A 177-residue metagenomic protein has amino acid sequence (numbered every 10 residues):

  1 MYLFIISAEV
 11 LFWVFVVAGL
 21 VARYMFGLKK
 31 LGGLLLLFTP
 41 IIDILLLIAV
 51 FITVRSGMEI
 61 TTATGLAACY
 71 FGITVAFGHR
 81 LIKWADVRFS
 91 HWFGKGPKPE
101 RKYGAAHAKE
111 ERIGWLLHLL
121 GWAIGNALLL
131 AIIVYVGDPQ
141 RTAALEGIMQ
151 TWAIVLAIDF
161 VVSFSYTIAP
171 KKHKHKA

Functional and structural regions predicted by a protein language model:
I5-F26: N-terminal signal-anchor/start-transfer transmembrane helix
F26-Y70: Long, highly hydrophobic alpha-helical transmembrane signal-anchor segments
L34-P40, I113-N126: Select subsegments of transmembrane alpha-helices in polytopic membrane proteins, especially boundary-proximal
E59-R80, I148-A157: Alpha-helical transmembrane segments
V75-P97, S165-A169: Membrane-water interface of transmembrane alpha-helices
F93-L116: Short membrane-interface loop/juxtamembrane segments of multi-pass integral membrane proteins
L117-A143: Alpha-helical transmembrane segments and their membrane-interface junctions in multi-pass membrane proteins
V136-A177: Alpha-helical transmembrane segments and their immediate juxtamembrane interface regions
